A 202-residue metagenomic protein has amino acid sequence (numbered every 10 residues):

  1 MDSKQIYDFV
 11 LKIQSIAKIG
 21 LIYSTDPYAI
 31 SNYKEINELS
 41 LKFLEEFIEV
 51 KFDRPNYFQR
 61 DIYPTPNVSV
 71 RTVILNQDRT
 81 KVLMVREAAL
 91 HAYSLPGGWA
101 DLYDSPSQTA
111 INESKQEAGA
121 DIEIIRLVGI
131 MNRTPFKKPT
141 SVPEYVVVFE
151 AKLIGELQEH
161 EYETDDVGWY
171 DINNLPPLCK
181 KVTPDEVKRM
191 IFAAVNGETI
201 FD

Functional and structural regions predicted by a protein language model:
M1-Y33, A92, Y162-D202: Nudix hydrolase/Nudix homology domain
P27-R71: Acidic, metal-coordinating catalytic segment for phosphate/diphosphate chemistry, firing primarily on the Nudix
R54-S94, I122, R126, L153: N-terminal strand-loop-strand
D78-Q116: Conserved Nudix-box catalytic region and its N-terminal flanking loop in Nudix hydrolases and closely related
A100-I124, N132-V187, F201: Unchanged
